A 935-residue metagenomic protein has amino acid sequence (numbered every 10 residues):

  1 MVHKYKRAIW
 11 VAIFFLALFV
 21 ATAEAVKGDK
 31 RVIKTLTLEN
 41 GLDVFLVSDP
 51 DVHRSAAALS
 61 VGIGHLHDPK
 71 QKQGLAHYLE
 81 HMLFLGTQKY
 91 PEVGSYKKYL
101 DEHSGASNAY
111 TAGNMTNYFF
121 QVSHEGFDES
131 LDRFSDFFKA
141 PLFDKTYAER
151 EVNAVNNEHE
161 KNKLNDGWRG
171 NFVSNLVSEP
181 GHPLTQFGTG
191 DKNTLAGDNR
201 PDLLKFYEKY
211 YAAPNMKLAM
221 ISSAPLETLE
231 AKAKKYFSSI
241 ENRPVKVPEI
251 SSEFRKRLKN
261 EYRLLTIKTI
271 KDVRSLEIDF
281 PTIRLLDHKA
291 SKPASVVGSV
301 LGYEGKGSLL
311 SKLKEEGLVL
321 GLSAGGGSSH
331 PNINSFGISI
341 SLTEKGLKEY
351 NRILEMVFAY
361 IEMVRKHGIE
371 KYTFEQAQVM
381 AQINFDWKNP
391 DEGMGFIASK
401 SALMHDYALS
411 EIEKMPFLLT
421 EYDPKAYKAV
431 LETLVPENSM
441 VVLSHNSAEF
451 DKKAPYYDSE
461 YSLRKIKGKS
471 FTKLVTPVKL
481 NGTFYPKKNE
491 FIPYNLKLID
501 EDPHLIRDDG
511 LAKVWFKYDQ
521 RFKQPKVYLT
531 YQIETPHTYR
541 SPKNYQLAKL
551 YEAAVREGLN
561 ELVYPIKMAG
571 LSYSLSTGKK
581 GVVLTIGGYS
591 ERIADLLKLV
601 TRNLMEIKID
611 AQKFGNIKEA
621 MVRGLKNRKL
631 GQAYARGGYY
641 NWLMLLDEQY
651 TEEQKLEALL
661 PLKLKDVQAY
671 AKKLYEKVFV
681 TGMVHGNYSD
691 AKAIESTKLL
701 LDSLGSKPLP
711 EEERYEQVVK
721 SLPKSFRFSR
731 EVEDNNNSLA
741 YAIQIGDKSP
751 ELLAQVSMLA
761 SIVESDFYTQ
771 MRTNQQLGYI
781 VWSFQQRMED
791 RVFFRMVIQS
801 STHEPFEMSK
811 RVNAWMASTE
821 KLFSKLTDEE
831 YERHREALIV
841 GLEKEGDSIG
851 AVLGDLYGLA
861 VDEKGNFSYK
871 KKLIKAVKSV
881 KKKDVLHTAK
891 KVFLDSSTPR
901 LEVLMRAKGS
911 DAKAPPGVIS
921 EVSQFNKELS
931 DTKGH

Functional and structural regions predicted by a protein language model:
W10-F19: Bacterial N-terminal signal peptides
G28-A58: Mature N-terminal segment immediately following signal peptide/propeptide cleavage in secreted/periplasmic
A56-Q121, L164, W168, T185-D191 (+7 more regions): M16/MPP (pitrilysin/insulinase) zinc-metallopeptidase core fold and M16-derived inactive scaffolds
L85-K89, Q121-V152, N332-N389, K543-N544 (+8 more regions): M16/insulysin-pitrilysin zinc metalloprotease superfamily fold
E129-L131, P141-Q186, N193-P201, K217-K246 (+10 more regions): Non-catalytic accessory/assembly modules
A219, Y372-Q520, N627, Q632-S721 (+3 more regions): C-terminal regions of mature proteins
D272-V273, H504-H537, Q546, E733-N735: Active-site-adjacent "gating/activation" loops or surface patches in catalytic cores
